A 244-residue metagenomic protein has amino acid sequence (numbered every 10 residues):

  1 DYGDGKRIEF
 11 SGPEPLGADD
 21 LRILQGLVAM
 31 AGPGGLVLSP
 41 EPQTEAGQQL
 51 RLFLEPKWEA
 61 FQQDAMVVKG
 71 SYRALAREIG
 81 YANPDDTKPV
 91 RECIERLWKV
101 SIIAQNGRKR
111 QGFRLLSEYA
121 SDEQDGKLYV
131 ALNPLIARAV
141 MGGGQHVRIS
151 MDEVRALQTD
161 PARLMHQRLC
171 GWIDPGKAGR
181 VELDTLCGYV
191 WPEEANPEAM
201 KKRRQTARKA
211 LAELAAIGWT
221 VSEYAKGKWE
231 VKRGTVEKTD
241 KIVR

Functional and structural regions predicted by a protein language model:
D1-R244: Charged, alpha-helix-forming regions
